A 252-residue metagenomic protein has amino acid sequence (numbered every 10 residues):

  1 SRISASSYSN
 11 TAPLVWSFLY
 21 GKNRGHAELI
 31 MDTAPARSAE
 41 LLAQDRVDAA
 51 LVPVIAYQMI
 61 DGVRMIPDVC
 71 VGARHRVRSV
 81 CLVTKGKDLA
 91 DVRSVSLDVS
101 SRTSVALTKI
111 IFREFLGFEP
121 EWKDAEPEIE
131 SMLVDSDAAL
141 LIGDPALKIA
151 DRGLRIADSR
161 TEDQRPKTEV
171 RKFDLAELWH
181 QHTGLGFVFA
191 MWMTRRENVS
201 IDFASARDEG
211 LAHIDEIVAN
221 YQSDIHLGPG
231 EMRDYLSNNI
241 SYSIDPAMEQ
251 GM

Functional and structural regions predicted by a protein language model:
S1-G25, D32, R78-M132, D144: Bilobed "Venus flytrap"/periplasmic-binding protein-like clamshell domains and structurally analogous long
R2, A49, V63-R64, S94 (+2 more regions): Structural motif
I3, L42, F112, F203-A206: A residue-level signal for conserved active-site and pocket-lining positions in enzyme catalytic cores
S9-N10, T33-P35, R46-Q58, V69 (+2 more regions): Beta->alpha turn/N-cap motifs
A43-V52, G117, V134-L141: Alpha-to-beta junction loops
V69-D88, Q181-E197: Hydrophobic/proline-rich hinge and linker segments of small-molecule sensing/allosteric domains, predominantly
D124-N220: Pocket-lining segment of extracytoplasmic ligand-binding domains
R196-M252: Secondary-structure end/capping motifs
